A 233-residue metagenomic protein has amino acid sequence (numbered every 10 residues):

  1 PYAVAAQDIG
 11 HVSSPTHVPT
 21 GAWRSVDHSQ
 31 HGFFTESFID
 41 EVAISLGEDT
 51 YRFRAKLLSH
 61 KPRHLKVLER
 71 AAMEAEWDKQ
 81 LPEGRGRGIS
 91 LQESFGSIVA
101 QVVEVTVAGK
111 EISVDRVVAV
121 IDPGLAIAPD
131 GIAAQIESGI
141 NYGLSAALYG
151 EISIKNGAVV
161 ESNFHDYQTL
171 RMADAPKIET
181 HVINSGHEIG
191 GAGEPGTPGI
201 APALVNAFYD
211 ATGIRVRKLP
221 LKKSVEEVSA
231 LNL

Functional and structural regions predicted by a protein language model:
P1-L233: Cofactor-binding beta-sheet edge motifs in enzyme active sites
